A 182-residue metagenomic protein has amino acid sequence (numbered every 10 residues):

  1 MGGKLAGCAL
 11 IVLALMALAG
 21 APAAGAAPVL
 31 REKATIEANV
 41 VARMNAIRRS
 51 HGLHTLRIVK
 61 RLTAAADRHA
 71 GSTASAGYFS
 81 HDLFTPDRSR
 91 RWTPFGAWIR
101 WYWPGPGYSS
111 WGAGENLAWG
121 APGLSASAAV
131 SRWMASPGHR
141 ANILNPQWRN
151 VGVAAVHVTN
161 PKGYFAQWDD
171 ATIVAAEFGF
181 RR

Functional and structural regions predicted by a protein language model:
M1-A9: Bacterial N-terminal signal peptides that target proteins for export
C8-L18: Bacterial N-terminal signal peptides
P22-R182: Functional surface patches built around histidine and acidic residues
